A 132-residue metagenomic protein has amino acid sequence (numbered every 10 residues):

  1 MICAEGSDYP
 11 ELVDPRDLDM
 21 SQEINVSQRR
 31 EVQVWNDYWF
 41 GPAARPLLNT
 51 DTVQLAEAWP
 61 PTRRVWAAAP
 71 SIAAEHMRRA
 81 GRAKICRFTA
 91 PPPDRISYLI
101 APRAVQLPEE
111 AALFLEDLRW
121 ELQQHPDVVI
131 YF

Functional and structural regions predicted by a protein language model:
M1-R64, A73-D94, L113-E116, W120-F132: C-terminal regulatory
T89-L107: Periplasmic-binding protein-like
